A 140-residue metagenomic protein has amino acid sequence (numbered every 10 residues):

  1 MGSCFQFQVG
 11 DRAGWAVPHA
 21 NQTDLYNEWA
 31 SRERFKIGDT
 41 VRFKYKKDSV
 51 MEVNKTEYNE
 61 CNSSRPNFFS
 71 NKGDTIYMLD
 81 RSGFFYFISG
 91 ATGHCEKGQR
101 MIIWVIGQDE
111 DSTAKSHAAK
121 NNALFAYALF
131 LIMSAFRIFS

Functional and structural regions predicted by a protein language model:
M1-S3, A126-R137: Cleavable N-terminal signal peptides of Sec/SRP-targeted secreted and luminal proteins
M1-S64, L79: N-terminal "mature ectodomain cap" immediately after the signal peptide in secreted/cell-surface glycoproteins
P66-N71: Short beta-strand segments within Ig-like beta-sandwich modules, predominantly Fibronectin type-III
T75-Y77: Short strand-edge motifs at loop-to-beta-strand transitions and within beta-strands of extracellular beta-rich domains
D80-F85: Short tyrosine-centred short linear motifs in exposed loops/low-complexity segments
I88-A91: Structural signature of extracellular immunoglobulin-like
G93-C95, R100-T113: Extracellular juxtamembrane "stalk/ectodomain stem" immediately N-terminal to a transmembrane helix in metazoan
I106-Y127: C-terminal GPI-anchoring signal of eukaryotic secretory precursors
